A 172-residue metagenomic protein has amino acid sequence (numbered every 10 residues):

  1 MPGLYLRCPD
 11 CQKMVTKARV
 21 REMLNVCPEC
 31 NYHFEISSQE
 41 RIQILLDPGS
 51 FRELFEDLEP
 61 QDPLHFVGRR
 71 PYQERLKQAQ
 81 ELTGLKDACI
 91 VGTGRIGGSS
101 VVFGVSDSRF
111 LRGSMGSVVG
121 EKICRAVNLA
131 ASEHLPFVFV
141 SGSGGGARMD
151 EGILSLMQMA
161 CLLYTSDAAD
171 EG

Functional and structural regions predicted by a protein language model:
Y5, L24: Residues immediately within or flanking Cys/His clusters that coordinate Zn2+ in small zinc-binding modules
L6-R7, F34-V91: An N-cap/entry alpha-helix motif that binds or orients negatively charged groups
C8-C11, C27-C30: Short cysteine-rich clusters marking metal-coordination/redox-active sites
K17-A18, I36: Short, non-ligating residues that shape and space the ligands of small metal-coordination modules and catalytic
G84-D87, S114-R125: Glycine-rich anion/phosphate-binding loops
G94-S106, K122-A147: A structural preference for short, pocket-lining loop segments at secondary-structure junctions
G152-A160: Glycine- and Gly-Pro-enriched alpha-helical subdomains that act as flexible, kink-prone "lid/hinge" or packing modules
Y164-G172: Single conserved hydrophobic/aromatic residue that forms the stacking wall/gate of nucleotide- or nucleobase-binding
